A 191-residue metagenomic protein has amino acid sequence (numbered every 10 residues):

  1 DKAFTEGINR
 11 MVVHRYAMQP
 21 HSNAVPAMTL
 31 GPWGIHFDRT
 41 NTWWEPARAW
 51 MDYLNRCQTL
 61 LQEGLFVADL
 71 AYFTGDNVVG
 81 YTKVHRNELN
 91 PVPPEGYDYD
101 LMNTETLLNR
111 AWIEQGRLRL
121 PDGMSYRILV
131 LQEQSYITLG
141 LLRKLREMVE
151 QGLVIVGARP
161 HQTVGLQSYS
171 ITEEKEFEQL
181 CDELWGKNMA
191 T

Functional and structural regions predicted by a protein language model:
D1-T191: Carbohydrate-binding surfaces of carbohydrate-active enzymes
